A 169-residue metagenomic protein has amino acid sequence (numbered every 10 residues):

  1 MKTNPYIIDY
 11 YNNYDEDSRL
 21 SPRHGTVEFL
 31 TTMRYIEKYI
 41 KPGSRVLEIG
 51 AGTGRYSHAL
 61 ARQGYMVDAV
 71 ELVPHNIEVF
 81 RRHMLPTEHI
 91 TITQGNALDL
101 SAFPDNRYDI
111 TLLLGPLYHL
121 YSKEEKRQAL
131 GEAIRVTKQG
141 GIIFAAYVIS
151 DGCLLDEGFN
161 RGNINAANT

Functional and structural regions predicted by a protein language model:
M1-P42, R55: Conserved class I S-adenosyl-L-methionine
G43-G50: Conserved class I S-adenosyl-L-methionine
R45, G140-I142: Short glycine-centered segments of the SAM/dcSAM-binding site in methyltransferase folds
R55-D99: Class I SAM-dependent methyltransferase SAM/SAH-binding core
S101-T111: A short acidic, Gly/Pro-enriched loop at the edge of an enzyme's catalytic core that lines a small-molecule cofactor
I110-E124: A short SAM/SAH-binding and catalytic strip from SAM-dependent methyltransferases
R127-Q139: A short glycine-rich, Lys/Arg-flanked "PGG" loop and its adjoining helix->strand segment in the class I
I142-T169: Conserved class I S-adenosyl-L-methionine
